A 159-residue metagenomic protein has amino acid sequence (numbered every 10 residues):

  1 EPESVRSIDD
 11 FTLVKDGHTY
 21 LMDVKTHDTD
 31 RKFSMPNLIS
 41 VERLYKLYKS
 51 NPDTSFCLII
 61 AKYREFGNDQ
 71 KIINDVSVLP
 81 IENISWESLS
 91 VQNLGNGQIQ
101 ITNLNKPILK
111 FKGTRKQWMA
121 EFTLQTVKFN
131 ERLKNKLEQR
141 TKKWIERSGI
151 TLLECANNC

Functional and structural regions predicted by a protein language model:
E1-S7, G17-Y20, T26-C159: Nucleic-acid endonuclease domains
D10: Conserved catalytic cysteine-centered active-site region of acyl-thioester-dependent Claisen-condensing enzymes
